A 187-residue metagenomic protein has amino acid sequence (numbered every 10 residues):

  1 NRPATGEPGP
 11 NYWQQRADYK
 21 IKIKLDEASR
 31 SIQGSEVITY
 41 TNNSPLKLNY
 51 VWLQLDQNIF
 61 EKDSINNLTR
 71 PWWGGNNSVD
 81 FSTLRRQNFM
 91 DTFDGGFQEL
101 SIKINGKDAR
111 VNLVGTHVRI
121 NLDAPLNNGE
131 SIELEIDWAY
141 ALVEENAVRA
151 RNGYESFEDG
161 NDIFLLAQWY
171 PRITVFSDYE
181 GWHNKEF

Functional and structural regions predicted by a protein language model:
N1-Q33: N-terminal, polar/Ser/Thr-rich
P10, I21-K24, D108-R110, N121-L126 (+1 more regions): Beta-strand-rich interaction surfaces with strong enrichment in secreted/lumenal proteins
E27-S29, N43-L48, I104-K107, A124-E133: A short, structured loop/turn motif at beta-sheet edges
R30-I59, S64, W73-F81: Ligand-binding face of N-terminal immunoglobulin V-set domains in extracellular IgSF glycoproteins
E36-I38, N42, L55-Q57, E130-E144: Short, hydrophobic/aromatic-enriched beta-strand segments in well-ordered soluble domains
D63-T69, V148-A150: Outer-membrane beta-barrel and related beta-rich outer-membrane complex signature in Gram-negative bacteria
G75-L100, I104, V111, D137-F187: Extended, low-hydrophobicity, Ser/Thr/Pro/Gly-biased non-transmembrane segments
T116-I120, I132: Short strand-edge motifs at loop-to-beta-strand transitions and within beta-strands of extracellular beta-rich domains
